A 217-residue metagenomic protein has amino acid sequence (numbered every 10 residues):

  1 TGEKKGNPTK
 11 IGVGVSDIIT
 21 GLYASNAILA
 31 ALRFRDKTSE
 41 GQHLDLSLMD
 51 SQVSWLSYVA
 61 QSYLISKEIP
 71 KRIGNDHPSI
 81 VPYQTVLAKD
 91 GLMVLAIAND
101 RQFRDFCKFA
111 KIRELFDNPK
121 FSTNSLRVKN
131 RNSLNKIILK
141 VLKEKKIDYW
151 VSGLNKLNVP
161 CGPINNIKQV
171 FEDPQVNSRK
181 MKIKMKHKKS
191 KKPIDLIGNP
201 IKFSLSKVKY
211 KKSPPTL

Functional and structural regions predicted by a protein language model:
T1-M93, I97: Active-site-adjacent "lid/gating" segments in soluble enzymes
T20, K71, R127, I138-K140 (+1 more regions): A generic structural signal for short
Y63-K71, D173-K188: Short, surface-exposed loop/helix-turn segments at secondary-structure junctions that function as lids/hinges flanking
V81-L157, C161: Aromatic-enriched alpha-helical interface/lid elements that frame and gate functional surfaces
D100-R101, Q169, S190, V208: Short, glycine-/Ser/Thr-/acidic-enriched flexible segments
S122, H187-L217: Flexible, small-/acidic-enriched active-site or ligand-binding loops
N155-R179, K186, P200: Conserved PLP cofactor-binding pocket of PLP-dependent enzymes
